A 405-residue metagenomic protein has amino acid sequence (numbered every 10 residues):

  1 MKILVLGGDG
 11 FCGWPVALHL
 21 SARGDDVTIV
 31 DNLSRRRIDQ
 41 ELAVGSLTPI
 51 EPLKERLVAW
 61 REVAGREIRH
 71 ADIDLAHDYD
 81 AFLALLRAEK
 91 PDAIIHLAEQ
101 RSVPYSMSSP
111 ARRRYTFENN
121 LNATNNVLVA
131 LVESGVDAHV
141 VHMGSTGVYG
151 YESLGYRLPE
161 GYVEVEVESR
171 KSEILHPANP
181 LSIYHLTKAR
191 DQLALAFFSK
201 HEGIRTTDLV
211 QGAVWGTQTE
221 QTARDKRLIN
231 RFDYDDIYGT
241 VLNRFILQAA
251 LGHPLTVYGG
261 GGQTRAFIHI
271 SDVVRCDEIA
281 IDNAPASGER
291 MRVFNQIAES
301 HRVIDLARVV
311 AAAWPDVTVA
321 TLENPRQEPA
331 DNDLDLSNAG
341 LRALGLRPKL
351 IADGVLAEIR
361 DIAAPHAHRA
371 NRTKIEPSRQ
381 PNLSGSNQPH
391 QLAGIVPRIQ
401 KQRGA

Functional and structural regions predicted by a protein language model:
M1-T217, I395-I399, A405: N-terminal Rossmann-like NAD(P)+-binding domain of SDR-like oxidoreductases, especially those catalyzing
L6, F117-L121, Y184-H185, D235-G239 (+3 more regions): Short, solvent-exposed loop/helix junctions and linker helices that flank or host conserved functional motifs
P15, A81-A84, A93, N126 (+7 more regions): Alpha-helical elements of Rossmann-like donor-binding domains used by nucleotide-donor carbohydrate transfer enzymes
A22, A249-A405: C-terminal substrate-binding subdomain of Rossmann-fold SDR/epimerase-dehydratase oxidoreductases
K54, Q192, G239, N243 (+2 more regions): Short, surface-exposed alpha-helical segments at coil->helix boundaries
I73-D74, L86, T116, N230-I237 (+4 more regions): Pocket-edge positions in alpha/beta enzyme catalytic cores
L83, Y105, R113, P180 (+5 more regions): Generic anion/oxyanion-binding catalytic loop in active/binding sites
L154-E168, I183, L193-R265, I270-I279 (+1 more regions): NAD(P)-dependent short-chain dehydrogenase/reductase
